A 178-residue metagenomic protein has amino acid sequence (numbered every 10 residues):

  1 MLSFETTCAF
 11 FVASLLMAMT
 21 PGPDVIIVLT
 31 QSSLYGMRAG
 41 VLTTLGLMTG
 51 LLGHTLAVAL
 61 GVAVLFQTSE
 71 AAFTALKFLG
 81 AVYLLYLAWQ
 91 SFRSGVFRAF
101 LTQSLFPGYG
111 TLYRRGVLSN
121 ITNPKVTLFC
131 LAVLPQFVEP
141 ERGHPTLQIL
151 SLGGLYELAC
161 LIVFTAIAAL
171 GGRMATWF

Functional and structural regions predicted by a protein language model:
L2-T74, A132-L152, Y156: Juxtamembrane transmembrane-helix termini in multi-pass membrane transport proteins
L15, M19, L52-L56, W89 (+3 more regions): Hydrophobic/aromatic residues within the transmembrane alpha-helices of Major Facilitator Superfamily
R38-L112, L170, W177: Membrane helix-loop-helix hairpins that form the core translocation module of multi-pass transporters
L47, L51, T55, S119 (+4 more regions): Hydrophobic alpha-helical transmembrane segments in multi-pass membrane proteins
F92, L131-R142, A166-G172: Multi-pass membrane proteins that catalyze or facilitate reactions on polyprenyl-/lipid-phosphate substrates and their
L105-L118, N123, L134, L147: Anionic-ligand binding region
Q148-R173: Hydrophobic alpha-helical transmembrane segments of multi-pass membrane transport proteins, especially secondary
